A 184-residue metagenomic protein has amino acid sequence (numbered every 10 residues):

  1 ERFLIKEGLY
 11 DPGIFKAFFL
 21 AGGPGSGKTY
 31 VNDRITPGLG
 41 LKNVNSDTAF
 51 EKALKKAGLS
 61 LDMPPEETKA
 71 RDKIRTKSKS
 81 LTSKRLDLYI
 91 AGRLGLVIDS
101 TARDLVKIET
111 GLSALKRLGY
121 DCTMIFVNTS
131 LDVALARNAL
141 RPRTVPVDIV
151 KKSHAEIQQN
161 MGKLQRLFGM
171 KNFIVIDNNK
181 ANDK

Functional and structural regions predicted by a protein language model:
R2-D11: Pre-Walker A adenine-sensing motif
A17-F19: Short hydrophobic/aromatic beta-strand immediately N-terminal to the Walker A/P-loop
G23-P24: The conserved Walker
G27: Conserved glycine(s) of the Walker
Y30-L94, V106: Conserved substrate/cofactor phosphate-moiety recognition/catalytic segment in nucleotide-dependent phosphotransferases
D99-I108, L131: Acidic, metal-coordinating catalytic cores used for nucleic-acid/nucleotide bond scission and strand-transfer chemistry
K116-R137: Conserved phosphate-donor/acceptor-positioning beta-strand/loop module used by diverse small-molecule
L131-K184: Conserved GTP-binding G-domain of TRAFAC-class P-loop NTPases and closely related GTPase folds
